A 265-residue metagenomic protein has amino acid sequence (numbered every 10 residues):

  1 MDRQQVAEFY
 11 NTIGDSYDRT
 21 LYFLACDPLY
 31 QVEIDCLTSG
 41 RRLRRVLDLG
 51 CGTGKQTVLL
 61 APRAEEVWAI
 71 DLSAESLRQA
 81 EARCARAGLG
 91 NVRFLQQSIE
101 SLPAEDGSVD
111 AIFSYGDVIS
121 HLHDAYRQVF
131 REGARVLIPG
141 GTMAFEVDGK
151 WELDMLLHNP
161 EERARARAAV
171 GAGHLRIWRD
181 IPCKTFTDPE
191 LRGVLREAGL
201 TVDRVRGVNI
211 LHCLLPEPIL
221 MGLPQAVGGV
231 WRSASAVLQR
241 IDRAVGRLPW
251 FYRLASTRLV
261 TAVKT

Functional and structural regions predicted by a protein language model:
M1-R42, K55, L59: Conserved class I S-adenosyl-L-methionine
L43-G50: Conserved class I S-adenosyl-L-methionine
K55-S101: Class I SAM-dependent methyltransferase SAM/SAH-binding core
E100, A104-A111: A short acidic, Gly/Pro-enriched loop at the edge of an enzyme's catalytic core that lines a small-molecule cofactor
R127-P139: A short glycine-rich, Lys/Arg-flanked "PGG" loop and its adjoining helix->strand segment in the class I
T142-A169: Conserved class I S-adenosyl-L-methionine
H174-E190: Acceptor-substrate binding/catalytic loop of class I
R204-T265: A C-terminal cap/extension of S-adenosyl-L-methionine-dependent methyltransferases that defines the acceptor-substrate
